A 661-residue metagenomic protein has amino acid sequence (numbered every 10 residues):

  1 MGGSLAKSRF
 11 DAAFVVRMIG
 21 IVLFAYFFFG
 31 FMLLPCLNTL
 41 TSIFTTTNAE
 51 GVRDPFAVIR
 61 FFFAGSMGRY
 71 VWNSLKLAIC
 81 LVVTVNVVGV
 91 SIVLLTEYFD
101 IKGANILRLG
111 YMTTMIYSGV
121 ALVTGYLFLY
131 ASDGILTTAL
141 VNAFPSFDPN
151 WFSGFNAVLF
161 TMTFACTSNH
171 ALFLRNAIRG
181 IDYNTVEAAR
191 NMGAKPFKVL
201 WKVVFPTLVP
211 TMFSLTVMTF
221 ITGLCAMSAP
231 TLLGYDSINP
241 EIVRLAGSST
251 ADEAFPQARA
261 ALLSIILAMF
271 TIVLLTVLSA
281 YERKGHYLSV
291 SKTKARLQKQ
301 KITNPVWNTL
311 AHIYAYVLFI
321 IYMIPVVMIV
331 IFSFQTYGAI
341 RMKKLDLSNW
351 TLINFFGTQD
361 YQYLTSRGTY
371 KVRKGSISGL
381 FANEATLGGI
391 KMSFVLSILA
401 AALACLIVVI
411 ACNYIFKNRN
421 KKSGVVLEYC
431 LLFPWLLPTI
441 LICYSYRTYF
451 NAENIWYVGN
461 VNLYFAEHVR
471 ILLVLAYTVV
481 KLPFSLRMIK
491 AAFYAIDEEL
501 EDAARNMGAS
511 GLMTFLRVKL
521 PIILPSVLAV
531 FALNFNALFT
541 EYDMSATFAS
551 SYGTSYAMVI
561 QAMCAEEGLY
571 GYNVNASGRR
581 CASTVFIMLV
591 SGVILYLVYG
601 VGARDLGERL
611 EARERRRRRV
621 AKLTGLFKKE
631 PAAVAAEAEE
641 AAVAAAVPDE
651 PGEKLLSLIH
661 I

Functional and structural regions predicted by a protein language model:
M1-V22, K102, S279-L318, K422-G424 (+1 more regions): Transmembrane alpha-helical segments of polytopic membrane transport and secretion proteins
V16-N48, A64-I178, T207-S228, L232-G234 (+9 more regions): Membrane-water interface segments at the C-terminal ends of transmembrane alpha-helices in multi-pass inner-membrane
T46-P55, S132-A143, L233-P240, H286-K294 (+2 more regions): Peri-membrane helix termini and adjoining interfacial loops of integral membrane proteins
V85, M192-A194, M507-A509, Y572: A short glycine-centered flexible hinge/capping loop motif at secondary-structure junctions
K102, K195-P196, E499, A509-S510: Short coil/turn motifs that cap or connect alpha-helices
E187, K195, V199, H286-I302 (+1 more regions): Juxtamembrane inter-helical linkers in multi-pass membrane proteins
A188-A189, A503-A504, I659-I661: Conserved small/polar residues in nucleotide/adenosyl-binding loops
C225-A254, R341-S348, Y464, E541-S577 (+1 more regions): Glycine-rich helix-loop "coupling/hinge" segments at transmembrane-helix boundaries in multipass transporters
